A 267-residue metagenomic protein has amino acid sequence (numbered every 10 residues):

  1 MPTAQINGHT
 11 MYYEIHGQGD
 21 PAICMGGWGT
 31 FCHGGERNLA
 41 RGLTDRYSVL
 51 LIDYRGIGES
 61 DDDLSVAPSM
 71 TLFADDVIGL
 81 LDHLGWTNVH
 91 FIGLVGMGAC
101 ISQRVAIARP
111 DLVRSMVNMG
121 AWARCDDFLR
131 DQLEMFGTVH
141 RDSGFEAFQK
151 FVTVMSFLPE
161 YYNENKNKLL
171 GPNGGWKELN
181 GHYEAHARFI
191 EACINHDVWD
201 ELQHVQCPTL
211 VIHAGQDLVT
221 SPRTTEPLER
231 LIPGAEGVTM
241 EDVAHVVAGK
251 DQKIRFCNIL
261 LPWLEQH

Functional and structural regions predicted by a protein language model:
Q5-D62: Conserved HGGG/HGGXW glycine-rich cap/lid loop of the alpha/beta-hydrolase fold
W28, G215-D217, D242-A244: Acidic beta-to-alpha connecting loop that harbors the catalytic carboxylate
L50-H90: Active-site loop/oxyanion-hole signature of alpha/beta-hydrolase fold enzymes
Q103-I107, V113-S143: Flexible "cap/lid" loop of the alpha/beta hydrolase fold
D127-L129, E146-H196, D200-E201: Conserved alpha/beta-hydrolase catalytic His-Asp/Glu region
V205, V211-H213, D217: Short beta-strand/loop motif that positions the catalytic acidic residue of the alpha/beta-hydrolase fold
L218-T224: Conserved alpha/beta-hydrolase "acid-adjacent" motif
A235-H267: Catalytic active-site module of serine/aspartate enzymes centered on a nucleophile-bearing elbow/loop
